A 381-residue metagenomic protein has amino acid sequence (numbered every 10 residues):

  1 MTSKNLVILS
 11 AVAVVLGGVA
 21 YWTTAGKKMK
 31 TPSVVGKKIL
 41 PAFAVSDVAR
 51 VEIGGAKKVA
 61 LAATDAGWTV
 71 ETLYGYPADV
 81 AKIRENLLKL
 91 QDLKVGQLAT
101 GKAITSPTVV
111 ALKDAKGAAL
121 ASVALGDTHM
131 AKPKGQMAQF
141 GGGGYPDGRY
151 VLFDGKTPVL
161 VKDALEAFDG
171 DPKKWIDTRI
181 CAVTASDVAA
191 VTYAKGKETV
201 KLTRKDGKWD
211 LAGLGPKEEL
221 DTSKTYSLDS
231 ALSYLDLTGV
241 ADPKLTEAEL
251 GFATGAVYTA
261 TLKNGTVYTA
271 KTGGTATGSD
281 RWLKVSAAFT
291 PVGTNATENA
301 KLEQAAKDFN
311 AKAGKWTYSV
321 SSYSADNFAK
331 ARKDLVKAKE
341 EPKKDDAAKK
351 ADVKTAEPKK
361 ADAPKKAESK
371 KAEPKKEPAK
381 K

Functional and structural regions predicted by a protein language model:
M1-K381: Long, low-complexity, repeat-rich, intrinsically disordered, solvent-exposed domains used in surface/appendage assembly
